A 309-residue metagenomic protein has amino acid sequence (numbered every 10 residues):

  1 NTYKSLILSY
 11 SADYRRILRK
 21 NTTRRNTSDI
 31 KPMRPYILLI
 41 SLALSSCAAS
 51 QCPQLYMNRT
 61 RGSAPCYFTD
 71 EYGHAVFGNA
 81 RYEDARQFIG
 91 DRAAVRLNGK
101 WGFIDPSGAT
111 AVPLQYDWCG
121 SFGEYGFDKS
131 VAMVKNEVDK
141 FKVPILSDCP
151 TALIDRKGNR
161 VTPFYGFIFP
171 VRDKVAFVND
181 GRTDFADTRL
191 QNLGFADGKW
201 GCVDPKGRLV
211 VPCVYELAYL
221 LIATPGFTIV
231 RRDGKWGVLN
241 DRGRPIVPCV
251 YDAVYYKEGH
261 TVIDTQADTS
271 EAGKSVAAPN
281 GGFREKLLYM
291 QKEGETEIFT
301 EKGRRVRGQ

Functional and structural regions predicted by a protein language model:
N1-L6, V203: Short intrinsically disordered, low-complexity coil segments enriched in acidic
S5, S9-S11, S28, S46 (+1 more regions): Serine residues within intrinsically disordered or low-complexity segments
S11-D13, T23, A43-C47: Intrinsic disorder/low-complexity segments in short proteins, especially the signal peptide and propeptide regions
Y14-P32: Short, Lys/Arg-enriched N-terminal segments with co-localized hydrophobic residues within the first ~10-30 amino acids
P35-S45: Sec-dependent N-terminal signal peptides
S50-Q309: Residue-level detector of conserved, function-critical positions
